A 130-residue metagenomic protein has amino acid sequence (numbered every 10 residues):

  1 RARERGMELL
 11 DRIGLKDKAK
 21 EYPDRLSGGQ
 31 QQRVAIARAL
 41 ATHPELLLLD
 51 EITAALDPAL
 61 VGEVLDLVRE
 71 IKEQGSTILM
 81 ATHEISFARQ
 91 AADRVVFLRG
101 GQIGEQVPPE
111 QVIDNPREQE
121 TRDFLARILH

Functional and structural regions predicted by a protein language model:
E21-D24, T42: Conserved signature/switch motifs of ABC ATPase nucleotide-binding domains
I36: Hydrophobic anchor residue at the start of the ABC signature
L47-D50: Catalytic Walker B motif of ABC-type/P-loop ATPase nucleotide-binding domains
P58-L60: Helix N-cap at the start of a conserved alpha-helix in ABC-type nucleotide-binding domains
T82-H83: H-loop/switch region of ABC-family ATPase nucleotide-binding domains
A88-Q90: A short, surface-exposed alpha-helical micro-motif characterized by mixed small hydrophobic and charged/polar residues
